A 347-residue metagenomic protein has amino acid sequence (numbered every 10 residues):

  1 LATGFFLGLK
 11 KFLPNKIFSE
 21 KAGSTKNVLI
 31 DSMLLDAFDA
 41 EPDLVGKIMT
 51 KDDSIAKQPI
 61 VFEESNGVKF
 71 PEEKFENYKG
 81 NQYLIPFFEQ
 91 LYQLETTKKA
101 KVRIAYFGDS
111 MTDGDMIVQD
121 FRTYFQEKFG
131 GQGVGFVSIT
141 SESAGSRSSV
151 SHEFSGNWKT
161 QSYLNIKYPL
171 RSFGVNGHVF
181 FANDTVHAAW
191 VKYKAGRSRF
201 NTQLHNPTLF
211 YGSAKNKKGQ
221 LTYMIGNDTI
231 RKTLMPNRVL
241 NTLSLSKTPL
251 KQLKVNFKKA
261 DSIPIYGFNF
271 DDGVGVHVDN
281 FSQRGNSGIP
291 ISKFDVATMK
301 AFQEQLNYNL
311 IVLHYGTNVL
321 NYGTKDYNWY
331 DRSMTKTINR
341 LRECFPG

Functional and structural regions predicted by a protein language model:
L1-E41, L170-T208, G212-L221, N227-T229 (+3 more regions): Alpha-helical cap/lid subdomain in secreted, periplasmic, or secretory-pathway luminal O-acyl-processing enzymes
L9, I17, I30, I48 (+14 more regions): Weak global preference for isoleucine
N27, D31, E41, T50 (+4 more regions): Serine/threonine-rich low-complexity intrinsically disordered regions
D36-Y106, G174-N176, D184: Membrane/wall-proximal cationic-aromatic binding patches
F75-W158, S162, K194-R284, V296-N307 (+1 more regions): Serine-esterase "nucleophile elbow" of acetyl-processing enzymes
S162-S172: Charged heptad-repeat coiled-coil "rod" segments that mediate homo-/hetero-oligomerization in large eukaryotic
